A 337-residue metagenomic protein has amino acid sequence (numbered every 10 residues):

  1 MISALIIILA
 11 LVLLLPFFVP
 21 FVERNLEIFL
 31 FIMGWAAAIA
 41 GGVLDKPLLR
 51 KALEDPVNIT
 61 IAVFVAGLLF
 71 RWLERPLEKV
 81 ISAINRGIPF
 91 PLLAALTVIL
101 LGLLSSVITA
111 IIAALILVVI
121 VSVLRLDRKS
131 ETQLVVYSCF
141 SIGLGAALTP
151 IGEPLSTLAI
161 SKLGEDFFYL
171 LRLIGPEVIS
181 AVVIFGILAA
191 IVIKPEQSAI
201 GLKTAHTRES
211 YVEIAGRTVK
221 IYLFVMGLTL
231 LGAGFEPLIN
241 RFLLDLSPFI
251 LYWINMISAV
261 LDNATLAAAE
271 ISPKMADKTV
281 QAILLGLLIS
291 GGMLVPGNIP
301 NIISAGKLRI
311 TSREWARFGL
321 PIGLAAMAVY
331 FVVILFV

Functional and structural regions predicted by a protein language model:
M1-L9, E54-V65, S105-A114, E177-S180 (+2 more regions): Structural signature of hydrophobic alpha-helical transmembrane segments
A4-L92, A199-V219, N240-F242: Hydrophobic transmembrane alpha-helices of multi-pass solute/ion transporters
V43-E54, S156-L170, E236-D245: Membrane-interface helix termini and inter-helical loops of multi-pass transporters
F90, S122-T132, I160-Y169, P248 (+2 more regions): Juxtamembrane helix-boundary/capping and inter-helix hinge elements in multi-pass membrane proteins
A94-L144, A269-A282: Hydrophobic transmembrane alpha-helices that form the pore/transport pathway of multi-pass ion and small-solute
T109-A114, T132-L163, G186, A190 (+2 more regions): Alpha-helical transmembrane segments and, especially, the helix-loop junctions at the ends of these helices
L170-L188, D277-V337: C-terminal transmembrane helix pair
K203-L285: Transmembrane helical segments that form the transport core of multi-pass membrane transport proteins
